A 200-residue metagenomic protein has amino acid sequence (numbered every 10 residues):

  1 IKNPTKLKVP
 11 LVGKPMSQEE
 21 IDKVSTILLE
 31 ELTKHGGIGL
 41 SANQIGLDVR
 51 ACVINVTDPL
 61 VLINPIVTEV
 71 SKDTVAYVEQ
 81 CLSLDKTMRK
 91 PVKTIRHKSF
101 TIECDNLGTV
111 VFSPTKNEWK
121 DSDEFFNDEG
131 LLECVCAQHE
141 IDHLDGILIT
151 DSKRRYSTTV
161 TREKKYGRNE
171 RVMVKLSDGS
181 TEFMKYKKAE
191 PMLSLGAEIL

Functional and structural regions predicted by a protein language model:
I1-F183, K187-L200: Positively charged
